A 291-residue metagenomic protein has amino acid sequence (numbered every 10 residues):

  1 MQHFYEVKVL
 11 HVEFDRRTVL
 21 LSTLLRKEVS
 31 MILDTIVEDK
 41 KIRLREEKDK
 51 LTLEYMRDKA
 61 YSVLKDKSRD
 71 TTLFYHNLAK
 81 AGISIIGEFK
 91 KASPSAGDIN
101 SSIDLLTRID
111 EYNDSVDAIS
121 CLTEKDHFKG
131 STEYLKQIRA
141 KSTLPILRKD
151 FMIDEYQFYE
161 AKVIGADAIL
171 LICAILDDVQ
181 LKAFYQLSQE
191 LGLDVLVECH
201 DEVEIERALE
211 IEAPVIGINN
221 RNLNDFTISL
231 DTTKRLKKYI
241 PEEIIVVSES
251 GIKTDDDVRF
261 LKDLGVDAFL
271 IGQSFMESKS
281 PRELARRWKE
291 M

Functional and structural regions predicted by a protein language model:
R17-S30: Short, Lys/Arg-enriched N-terminal segments with co-localized hydrophobic residues within the first ~10-30 amino acids
I32-N100: An N-cap/entry alpha-helix motif that binds or orients negatively charged groups
S84-I85, Q137-K149, L187-L196, I240-E249: Short beta-strand/loop segments at the ligand-binding rim of alpha/beta enzyme cores
F89-D104, P145-M152, L196-E198, S248: Active-site mouth loops of central-metabolism enzymes
S101-I119, E160-D167, H200-I218: Alpha/beta enzyme core
S115-V116, K141-L144, V163-I169, Q189-L193 (+3 more regions): Glycine-enriched alpha-helix->loop->beta-strand junction motifs that scaffold or abut catalytic
I153-I164, V203-I211, K253-D267: Catalytic cores of alpha/beta
Y239, E277-M291: C-terminal helical cap(s) of enzyme catalytic domains, especially alpha/beta-barrels
